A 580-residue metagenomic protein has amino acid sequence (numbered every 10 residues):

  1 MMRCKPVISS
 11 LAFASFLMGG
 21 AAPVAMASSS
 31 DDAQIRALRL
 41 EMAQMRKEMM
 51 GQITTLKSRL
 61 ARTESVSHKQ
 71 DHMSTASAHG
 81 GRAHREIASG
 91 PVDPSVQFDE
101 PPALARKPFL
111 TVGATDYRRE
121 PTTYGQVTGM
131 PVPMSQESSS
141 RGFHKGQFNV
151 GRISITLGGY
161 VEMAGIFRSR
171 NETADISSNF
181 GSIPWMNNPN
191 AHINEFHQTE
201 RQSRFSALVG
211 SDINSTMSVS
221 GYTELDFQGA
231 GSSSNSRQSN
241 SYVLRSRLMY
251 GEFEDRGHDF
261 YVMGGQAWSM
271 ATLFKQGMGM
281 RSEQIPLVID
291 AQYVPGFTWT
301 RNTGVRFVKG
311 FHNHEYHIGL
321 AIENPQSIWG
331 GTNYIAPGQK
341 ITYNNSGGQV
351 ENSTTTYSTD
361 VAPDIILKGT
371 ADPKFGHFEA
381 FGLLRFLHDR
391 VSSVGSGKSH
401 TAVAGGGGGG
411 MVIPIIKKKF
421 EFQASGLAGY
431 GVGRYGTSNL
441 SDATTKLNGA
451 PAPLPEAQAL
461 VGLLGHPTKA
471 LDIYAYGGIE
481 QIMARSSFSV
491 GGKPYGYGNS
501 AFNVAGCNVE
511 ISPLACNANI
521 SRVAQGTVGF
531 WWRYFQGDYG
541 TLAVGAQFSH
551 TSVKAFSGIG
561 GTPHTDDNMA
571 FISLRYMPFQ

Functional and structural regions predicted by a protein language model:
M2-A12: Bacterial N-terminal signal peptides that target proteins for export
S10-G20: Bacterial N-terminal signal peptides
M26-A174: N-terminal periplasmic/intermembrane-space "pro-region" immediately following the signal or transit peptide
G142-G181, W185-Y334, V361-A362, I366-H377 (+3 more regions): Outer membrane beta-barrel
V150, F196-Q202, S239-S246, G296-T300 (+7 more regions): Transmembrane beta-barrel outer-membrane domains
R170-D175, S233-Y242, K275-S282, G330-T355 (+7 more regions): Outer-membrane beta-barrel translocator domains and adjoining extracellular loop/strand segments of Gram-negative
D360, D372-G526: Detector for outer-membrane/organellar transmembrane beta-barrel domains, recognizing the amphipathic beta-strand
T565-Q580: Outer-membrane beta-barrel "beta-signal"
